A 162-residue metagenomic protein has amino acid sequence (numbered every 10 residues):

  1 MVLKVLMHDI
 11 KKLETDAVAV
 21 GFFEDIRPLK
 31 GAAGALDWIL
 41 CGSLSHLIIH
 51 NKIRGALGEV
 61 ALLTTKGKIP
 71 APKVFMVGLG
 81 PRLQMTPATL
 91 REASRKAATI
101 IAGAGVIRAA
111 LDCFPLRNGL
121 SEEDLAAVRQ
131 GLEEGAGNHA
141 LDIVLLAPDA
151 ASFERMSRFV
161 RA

Functional and structural regions predicted by a protein language model:
M1-A162: Glycine-/small-residue-enriched capping loops at alpha/beta junctions
